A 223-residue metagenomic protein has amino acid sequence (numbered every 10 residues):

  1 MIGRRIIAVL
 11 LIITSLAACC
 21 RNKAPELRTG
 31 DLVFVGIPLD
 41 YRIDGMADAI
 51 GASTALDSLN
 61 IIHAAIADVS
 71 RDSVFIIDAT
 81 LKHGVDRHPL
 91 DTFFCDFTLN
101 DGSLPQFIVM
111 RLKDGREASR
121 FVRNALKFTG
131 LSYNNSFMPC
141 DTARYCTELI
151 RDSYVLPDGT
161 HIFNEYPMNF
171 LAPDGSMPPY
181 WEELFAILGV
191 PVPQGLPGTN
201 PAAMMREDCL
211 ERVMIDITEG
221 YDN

Functional and structural regions predicted by a protein language model:
G3-V9: Sec-dependent signal peptide recognition, specifically the positively charged N-region followed immediately by
L16-A18: C-terminal motif of bacterial Sec signal peptides marking the signal peptidase cleavage site
C20-N22: Bacterial signal peptide processing site
I37-F107, Y133-D141: Glycine-rich catalytic cores of cysteine/serine-nucleophile enzymes that process amide/ester linkages in cell-envelope
A49-I50, L104-M168: Active-site nucleophile-His-acid catalytic modules used for acyl/amide transfer and hydrolysis across diverse enzymes
M138-N223: Activation targets extended, charge/polar-rich intrinsically disordered C-terminal tails
